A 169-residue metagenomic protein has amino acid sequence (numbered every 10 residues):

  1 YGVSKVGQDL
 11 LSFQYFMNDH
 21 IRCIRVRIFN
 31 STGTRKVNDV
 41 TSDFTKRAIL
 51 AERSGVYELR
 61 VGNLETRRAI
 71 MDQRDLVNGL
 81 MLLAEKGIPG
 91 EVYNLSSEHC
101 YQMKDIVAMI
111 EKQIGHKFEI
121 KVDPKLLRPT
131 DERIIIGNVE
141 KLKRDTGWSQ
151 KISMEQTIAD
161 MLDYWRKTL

Functional and structural regions predicted by a protein language model:
Y1, K5: Active-site YXXXK catalytic motif of short-chain dehydrogenase/reductase
V6, L10-R68, Q73-L82, C100 (+1 more regions): NAD(P)-dependent short-chain dehydrogenase/reductase
F29, V92-L95: Short-chain dehydrogenase/reductase
D39, R68-R74, Y101, T130 (+2 more regions): Residue-level signal for the nucleotide or nucleotide-sugar donor/cofactor binding architecture
E52, A84-I88, I114, W165-L169: Short, hydrophobic alpha-helical segments
L59-N63, G90-Y93, Q102-A108, G115-I134 (+1 more regions): C-terminal "lid/loop" region of Rossmann-like NAD(P)-dependent oxidoreductases
L76, L80, L95, I106 (+2 more regions): Non-catalytic, hydrophobic alpha-helical segments
M154-L169: Amphipathic terminal alpha-helices
